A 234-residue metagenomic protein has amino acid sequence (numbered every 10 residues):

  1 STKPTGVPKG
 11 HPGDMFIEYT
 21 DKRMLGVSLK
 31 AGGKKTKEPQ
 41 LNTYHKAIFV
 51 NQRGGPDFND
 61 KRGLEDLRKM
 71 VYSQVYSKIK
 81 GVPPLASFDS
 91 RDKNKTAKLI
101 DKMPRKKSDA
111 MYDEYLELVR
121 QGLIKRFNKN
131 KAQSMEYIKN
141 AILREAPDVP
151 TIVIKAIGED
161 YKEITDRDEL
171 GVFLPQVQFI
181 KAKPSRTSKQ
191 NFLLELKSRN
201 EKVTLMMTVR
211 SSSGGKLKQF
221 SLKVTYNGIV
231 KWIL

Functional and structural regions predicted by a protein language model:
S1-G13, I17-L234: Short, positively charged
